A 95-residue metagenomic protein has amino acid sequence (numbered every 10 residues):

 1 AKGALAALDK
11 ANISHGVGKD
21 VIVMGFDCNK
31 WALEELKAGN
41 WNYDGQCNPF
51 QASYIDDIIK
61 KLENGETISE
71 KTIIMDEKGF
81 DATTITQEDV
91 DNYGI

Functional and structural regions predicted by a protein language model:
A1-E34: Hydrophobic alpha-helical
A7-S14, E35, G39, I58-E66: Structured segments of extracytoplasmic/periplasmic soluble domains in secreted or envelope-associated proteins
H15, Y43, I68-E70: Residue-level detector of short coil/turn "hinge" positions at structural boundaries
I22, N42-Y43, K78: Conserved beta-strand segments of alpha/beta enzyme cores
A38-P49: Short beta-strand elements at the ligand-binding edges of bilobed clamshell
C47-I95: Hinge/cleft segment of the Venus flytrap/periplasmic-binding protein
